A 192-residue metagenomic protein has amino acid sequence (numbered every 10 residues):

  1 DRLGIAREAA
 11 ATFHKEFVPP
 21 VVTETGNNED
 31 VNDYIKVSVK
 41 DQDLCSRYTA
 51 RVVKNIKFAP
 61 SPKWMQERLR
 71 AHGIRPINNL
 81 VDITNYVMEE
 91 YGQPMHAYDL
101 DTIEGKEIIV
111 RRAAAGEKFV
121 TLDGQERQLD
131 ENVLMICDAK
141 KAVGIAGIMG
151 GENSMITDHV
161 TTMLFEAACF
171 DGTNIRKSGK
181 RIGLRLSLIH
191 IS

Functional and structural regions predicted by a protein language model:
D1-L188, S192: RNA/tRNA-interacting regions in translation and RNA-turnover enzymes
